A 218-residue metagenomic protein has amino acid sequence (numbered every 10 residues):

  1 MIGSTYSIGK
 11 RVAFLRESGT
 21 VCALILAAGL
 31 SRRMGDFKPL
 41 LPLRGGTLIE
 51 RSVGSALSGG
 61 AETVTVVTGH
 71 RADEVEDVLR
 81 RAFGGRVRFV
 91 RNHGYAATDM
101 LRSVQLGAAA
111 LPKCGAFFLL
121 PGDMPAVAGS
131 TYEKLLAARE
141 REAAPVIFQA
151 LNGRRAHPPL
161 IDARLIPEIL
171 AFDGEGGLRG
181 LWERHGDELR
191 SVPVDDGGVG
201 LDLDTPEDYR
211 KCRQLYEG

Functional and structural regions predicted by a protein language model:
I2-G19, D173-G218: Conserved alpha/beta core of the MobA/IspD/sugar-nucleotide pyrophosphorylase nucleotidyltransferase superfamily
F14-D73: N-terminal glycine-rich phosphate-binding loop and ensuing alpha1 helix
G35-K38, L43-T47, V66, H70 (+7 more regions): Residues at secondary-structure transition points
D73-L79: Acidic helix N-cap motif at the loop->helix transition within catalytic regions of sugar-transfer enzymes
R86-R88, L189: Short, conserved active-site loop motifs that form the nucleotide-linked donor/cofactor pocket
F89, A96-E168: Conserved beta-loop-beta/alpha segment of the NTase-like Rossmann-fold superfamily that binds/positions NTPs
V90-G94, V192-P193: Short beta->alpha connector loops at strand-helix junctions that form conserved, small/polar/Pro-enriched
